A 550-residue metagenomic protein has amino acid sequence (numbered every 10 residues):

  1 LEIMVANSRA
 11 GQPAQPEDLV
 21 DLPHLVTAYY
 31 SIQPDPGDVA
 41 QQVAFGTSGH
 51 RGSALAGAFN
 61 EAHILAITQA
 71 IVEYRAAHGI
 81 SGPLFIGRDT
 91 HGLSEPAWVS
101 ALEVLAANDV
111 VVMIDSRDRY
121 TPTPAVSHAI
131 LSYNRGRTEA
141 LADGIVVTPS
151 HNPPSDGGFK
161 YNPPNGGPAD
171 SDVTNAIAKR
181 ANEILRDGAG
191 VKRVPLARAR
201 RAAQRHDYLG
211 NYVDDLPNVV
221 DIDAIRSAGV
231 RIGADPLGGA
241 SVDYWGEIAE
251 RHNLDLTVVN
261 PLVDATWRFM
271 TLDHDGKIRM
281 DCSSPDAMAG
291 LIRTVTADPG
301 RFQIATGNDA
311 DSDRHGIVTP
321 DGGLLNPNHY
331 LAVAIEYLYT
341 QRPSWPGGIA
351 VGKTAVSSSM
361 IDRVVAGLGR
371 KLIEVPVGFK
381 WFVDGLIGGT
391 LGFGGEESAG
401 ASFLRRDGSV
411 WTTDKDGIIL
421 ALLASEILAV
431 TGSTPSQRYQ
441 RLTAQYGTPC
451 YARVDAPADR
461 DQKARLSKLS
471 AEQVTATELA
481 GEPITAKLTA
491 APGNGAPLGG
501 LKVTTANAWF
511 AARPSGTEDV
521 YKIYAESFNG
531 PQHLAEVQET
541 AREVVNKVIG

Functional and structural regions predicted by a protein language model:
E2-A107, S132, T138, A199-I232 (+2 more regions): An N-terminal, well-structured beta->alpha segment
P16-L19, A28-S31, L105, V110-H128 (+4 more regions): Phosphate-binding chemistry for phosphorylated carbohydrates and sugar-nucleotides
G37-T47, V191-R193, V259-T266, G516-T517: Flexible hinge/switch segments at interdomain interfaces of large molecular machines
R51, V230-I232, S402-R406, C450-A456 (+1 more regions): Short, hydrophobic beta-strand segments
G87, G144-S150, G307-A310, G394-G395 (+1 more regions): Short beta-strand segments
A129-Y161, P168-D170: Hydrophobic or amphipathic alpha-helical targeting/insertion segments
S433-G550: Catalytic-core signal marking the mid-to-C-terminal active-site face
